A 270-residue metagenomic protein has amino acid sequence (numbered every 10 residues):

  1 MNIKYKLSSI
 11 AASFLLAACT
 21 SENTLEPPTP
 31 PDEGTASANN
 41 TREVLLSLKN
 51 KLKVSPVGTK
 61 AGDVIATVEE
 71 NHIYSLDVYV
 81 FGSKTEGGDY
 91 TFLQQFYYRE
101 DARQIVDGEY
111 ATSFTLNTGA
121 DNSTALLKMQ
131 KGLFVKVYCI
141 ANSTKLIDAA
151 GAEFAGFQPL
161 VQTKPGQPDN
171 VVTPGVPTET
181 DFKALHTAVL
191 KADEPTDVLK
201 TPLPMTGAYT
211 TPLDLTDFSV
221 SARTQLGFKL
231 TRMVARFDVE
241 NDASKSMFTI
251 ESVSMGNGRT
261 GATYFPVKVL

Functional and structural regions predicted by a protein language model:
M1-A17: Sec-dependent bacterial lipoprotein signal peptides
C19-L270: Sec-type signal peptide cleavage vicinity
